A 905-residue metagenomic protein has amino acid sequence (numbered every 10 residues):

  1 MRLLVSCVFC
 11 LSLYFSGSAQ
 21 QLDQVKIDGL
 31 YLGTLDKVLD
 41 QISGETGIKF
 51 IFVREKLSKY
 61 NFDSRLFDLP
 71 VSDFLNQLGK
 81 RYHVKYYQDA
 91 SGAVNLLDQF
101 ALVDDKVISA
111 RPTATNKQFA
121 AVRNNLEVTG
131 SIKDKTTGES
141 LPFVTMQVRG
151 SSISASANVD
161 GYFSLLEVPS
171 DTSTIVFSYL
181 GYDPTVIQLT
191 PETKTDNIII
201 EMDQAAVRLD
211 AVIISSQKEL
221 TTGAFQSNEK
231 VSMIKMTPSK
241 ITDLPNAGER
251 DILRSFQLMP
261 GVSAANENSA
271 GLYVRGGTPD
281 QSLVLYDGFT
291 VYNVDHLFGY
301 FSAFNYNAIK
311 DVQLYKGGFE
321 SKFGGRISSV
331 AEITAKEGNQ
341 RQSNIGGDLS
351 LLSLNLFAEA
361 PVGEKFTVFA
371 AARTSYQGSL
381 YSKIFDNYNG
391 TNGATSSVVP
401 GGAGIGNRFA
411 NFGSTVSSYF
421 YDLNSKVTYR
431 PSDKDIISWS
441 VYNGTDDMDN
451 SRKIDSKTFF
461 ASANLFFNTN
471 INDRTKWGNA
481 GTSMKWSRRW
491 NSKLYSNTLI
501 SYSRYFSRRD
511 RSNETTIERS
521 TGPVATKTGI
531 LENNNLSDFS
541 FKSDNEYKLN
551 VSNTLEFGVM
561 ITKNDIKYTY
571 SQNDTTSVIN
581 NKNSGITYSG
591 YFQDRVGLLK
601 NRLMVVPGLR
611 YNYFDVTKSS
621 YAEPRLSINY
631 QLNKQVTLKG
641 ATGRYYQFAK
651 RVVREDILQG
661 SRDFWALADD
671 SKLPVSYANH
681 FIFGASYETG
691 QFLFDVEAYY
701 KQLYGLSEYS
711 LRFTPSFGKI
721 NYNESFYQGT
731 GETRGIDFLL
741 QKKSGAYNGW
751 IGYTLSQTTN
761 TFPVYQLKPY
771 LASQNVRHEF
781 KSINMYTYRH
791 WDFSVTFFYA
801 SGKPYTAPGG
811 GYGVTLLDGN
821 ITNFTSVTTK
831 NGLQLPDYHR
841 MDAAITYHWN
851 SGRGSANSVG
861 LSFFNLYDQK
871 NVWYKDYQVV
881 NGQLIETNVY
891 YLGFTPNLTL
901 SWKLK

Functional and structural regions predicted by a protein language model:
L39, S43-T46, Y82, D89-E139 (+5 more regions): Short, acidic, small-residue-rich periplasmic hinge/interaction motif at the N-terminus of Gram-negative outer-membrane
S156-N158, Y162, D183, T195-D196 (+6 more regions): Periplasmic N-terminal accessory/gating domains of Gram-negative outer-membrane beta-barrel systems
L352-Y376, A394-S451, W477-Y495, L549-N550 (+1 more regions): Transmembrane beta-barrel wall of Gram-negative outer-membrane proteins
Q377-S379, K383, N389, Y704-G705 (+3 more regions): C-terminal beta-signal and adjacent terminal beta-strands/loops of Gram-negative outer-membrane beta-barrel proteins
T428-D447, N472-K618, Q631, D695 (+1 more regions): Face-selective signature of the C-terminal outer-membrane beta-barrel domain
F506, Y570, D615, Q635-H680 (+3 more regions): Surface-exposed extracellular loop regions of Gram-negative outer-membrane beta-barrel proteins, predominantly
N534, D538-K542, N581-G585, S589-Y591 (+4 more regions): Outer membrane beta-barrel strand-and-loop segments of large Gram-negative receptors, especially TonB-dependent
L599, Y700-Q702, I720-G809, S901: Gram-negative outer-membrane beta-barrel transporters
